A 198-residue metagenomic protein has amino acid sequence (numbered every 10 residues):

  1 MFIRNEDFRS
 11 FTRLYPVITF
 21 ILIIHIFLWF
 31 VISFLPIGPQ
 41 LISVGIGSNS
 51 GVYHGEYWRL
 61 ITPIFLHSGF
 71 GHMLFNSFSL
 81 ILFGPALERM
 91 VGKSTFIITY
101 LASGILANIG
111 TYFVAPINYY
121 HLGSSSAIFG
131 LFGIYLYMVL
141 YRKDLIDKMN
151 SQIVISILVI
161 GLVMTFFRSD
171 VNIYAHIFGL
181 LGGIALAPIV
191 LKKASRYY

Functional and structural regions predicted by a protein language model:
M1-W58, Y137-L140, D144-N150, V154 (+2 more regions): N-terminal signal-anchor transmembrane helix
L14-L122, S169-V171: N-terminal TM1-TM2 helical hairpin plus the immediately adjacent luminal interfacial "cap"
L22, I26, M73, L101-I105 (+5 more regions): Residue-level signature of the transmembrane alpha-helical core of multi-pass small-molecule transporters
Y112-F113, I184, P188, K192: Membrane-embedded alpha-helical segments of multi-pass transporters/permeases
L122-Y141, L180-I184: Specific transmembrane alpha-helix
V163-M164, R168: A structural-propensity feature for long, helix-poor, extended segments
D170-G183: Loop-to-transmembrane alpha-helix initiation sites
